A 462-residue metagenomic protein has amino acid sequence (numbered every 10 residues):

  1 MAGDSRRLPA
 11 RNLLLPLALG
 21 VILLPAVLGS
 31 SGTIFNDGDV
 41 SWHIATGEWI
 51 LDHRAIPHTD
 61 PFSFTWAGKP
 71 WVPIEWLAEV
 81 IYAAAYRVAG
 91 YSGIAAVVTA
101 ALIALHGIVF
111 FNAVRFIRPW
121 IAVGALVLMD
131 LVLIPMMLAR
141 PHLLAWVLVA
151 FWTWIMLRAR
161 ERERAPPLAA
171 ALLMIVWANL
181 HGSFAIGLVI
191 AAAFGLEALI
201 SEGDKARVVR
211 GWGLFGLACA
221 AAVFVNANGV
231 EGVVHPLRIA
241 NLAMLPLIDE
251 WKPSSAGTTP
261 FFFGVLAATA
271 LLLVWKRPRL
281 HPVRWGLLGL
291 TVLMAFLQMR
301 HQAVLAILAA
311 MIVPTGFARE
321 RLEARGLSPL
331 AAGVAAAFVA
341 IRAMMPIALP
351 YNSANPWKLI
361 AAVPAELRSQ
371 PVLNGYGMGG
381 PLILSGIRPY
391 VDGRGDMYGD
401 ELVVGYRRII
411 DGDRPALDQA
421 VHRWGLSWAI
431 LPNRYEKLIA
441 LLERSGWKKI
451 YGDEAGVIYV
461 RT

Functional and structural regions predicted by a protein language model:
V21, V109-L131: Transmembrane-helix signature of polytopic, membrane-embedded enzymes that assemble or transfer cell-envelope glycans
V27, M129-L133, I155, P167-G182 (+2 more regions): Membrane-interface alpha helices of multi-pass inner-membrane proteins
L51, I56, G182-P278: Transmembrane catalytic cores of multi-pass membrane glycosyltransferases and polysaccharide-assembly enzymes
A96-F116: Transmembrane-helix motifs of polytopic, lipid-linked glycan transferases
A150-P167, E197, A270-K276: Membrane-interface transmembrane helices that cradle and orient dolichyl/undecaprenyl
R158-I175, R207-L214, P282-G289: Short hydrophobic alpha-helices at membrane interfaces in multi-pass membrane enzymes
R325-E366, G377-G380, L384-G386, R394-G395 (+2 more regions): Membrane-proximal, lumen/periplasm-facing interface regions of secretory-pathway glyco- and lipid-modifying enzymes
P364-V403, H422, L426-R434, Y459: Short periplasmic/luminal acceptor-recognition loop of GT-C membrane glycosyltransferases, typified by
